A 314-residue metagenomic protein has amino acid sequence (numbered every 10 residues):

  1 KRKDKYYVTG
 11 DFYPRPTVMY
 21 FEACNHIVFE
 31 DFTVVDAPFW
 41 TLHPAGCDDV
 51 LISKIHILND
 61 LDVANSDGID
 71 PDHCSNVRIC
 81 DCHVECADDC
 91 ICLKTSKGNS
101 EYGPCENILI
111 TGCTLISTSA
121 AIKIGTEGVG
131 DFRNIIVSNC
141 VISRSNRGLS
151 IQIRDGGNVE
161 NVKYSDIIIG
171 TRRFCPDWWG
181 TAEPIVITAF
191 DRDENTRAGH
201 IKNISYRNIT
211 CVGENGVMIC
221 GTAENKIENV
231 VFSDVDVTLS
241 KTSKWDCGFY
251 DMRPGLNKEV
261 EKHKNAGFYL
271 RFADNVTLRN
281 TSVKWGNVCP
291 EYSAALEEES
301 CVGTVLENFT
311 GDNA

Functional and structural regions predicted by a protein language model:
K1-A314: Extracellular/periplasmic carbohydrate-active domains that bind, remodel, or depolymerize complex polysaccharides
